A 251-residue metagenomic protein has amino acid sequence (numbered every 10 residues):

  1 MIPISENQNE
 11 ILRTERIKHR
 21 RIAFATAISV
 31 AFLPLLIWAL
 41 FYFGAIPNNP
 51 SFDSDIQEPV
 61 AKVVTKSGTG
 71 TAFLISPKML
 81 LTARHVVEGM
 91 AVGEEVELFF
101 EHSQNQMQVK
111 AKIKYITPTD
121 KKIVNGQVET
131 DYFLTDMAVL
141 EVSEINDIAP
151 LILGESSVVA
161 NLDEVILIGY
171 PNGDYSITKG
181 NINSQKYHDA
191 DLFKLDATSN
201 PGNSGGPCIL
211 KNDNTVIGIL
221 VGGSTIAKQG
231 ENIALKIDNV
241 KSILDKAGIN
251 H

Functional and structural regions predicted by a protein language model:
I2-T69: Protease-domain processing segments flanking chymotrypsin-fold serine proteases, especially trypsin-like
S54-S67, S143-P150, D174-H251: Active-site region of chymotrypsin-like
D55-E97: Catalytic histidine site
S67, S103-Q106: Glycine-centered tight beta-turn/hairpin loop motif at sheet-sheet or coil-to-beta transitions
M79-L80, E164, P207: Residue-level marker of beta-strand positions
H85, Y170, G222: Short loop/turn segments immediately following the C-termini of beta-strands
A91, E95-F100, Q108-K186, L210-N212: Serine endopeptidase catalytic core focused on the charge-relay Asp
